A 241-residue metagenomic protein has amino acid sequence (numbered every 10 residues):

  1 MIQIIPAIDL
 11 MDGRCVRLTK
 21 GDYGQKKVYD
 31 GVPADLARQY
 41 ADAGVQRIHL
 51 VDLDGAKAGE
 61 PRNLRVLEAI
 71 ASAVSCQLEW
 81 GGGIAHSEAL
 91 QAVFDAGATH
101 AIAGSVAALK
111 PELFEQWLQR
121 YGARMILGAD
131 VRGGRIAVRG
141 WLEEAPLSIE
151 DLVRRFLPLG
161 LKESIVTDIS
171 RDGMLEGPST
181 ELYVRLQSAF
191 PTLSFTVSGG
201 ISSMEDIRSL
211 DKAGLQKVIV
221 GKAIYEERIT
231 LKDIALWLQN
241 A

Functional and structural regions predicted by a protein language model:
Q3-A7, R47, S75-E79, T99-I102 (+5 more regions): Structural preference for beta-strand elements that scaffold enzyme active sites
Q3-I4, G55-A71, A85-Q91, S105-I126 (+3 more regions): Active-site-adjacent beta->alpha loops and helix N-cap segments on the catalytic face of soluble alpha/beta enzymes
I8, D52, S105-V106, A129-V131 (+3 more regions): Short secondary-structure boundary segments
G13, T19-G24, Q91, A98-D172: Conserved anion-binding
C15-P61: N-terminal beta-alpha supersecondary unit
Y29-A41, A85-Q91, E144-R155, I207: Short, acidic/polar
A41-G44, F94-D95, L157, D211: Non-catalytic positions within long, well-ordered alpha-helices that form the structural scaffold/packing of enzyme
V74-H100, E181-V220: Catalytic cores of alpha/beta
